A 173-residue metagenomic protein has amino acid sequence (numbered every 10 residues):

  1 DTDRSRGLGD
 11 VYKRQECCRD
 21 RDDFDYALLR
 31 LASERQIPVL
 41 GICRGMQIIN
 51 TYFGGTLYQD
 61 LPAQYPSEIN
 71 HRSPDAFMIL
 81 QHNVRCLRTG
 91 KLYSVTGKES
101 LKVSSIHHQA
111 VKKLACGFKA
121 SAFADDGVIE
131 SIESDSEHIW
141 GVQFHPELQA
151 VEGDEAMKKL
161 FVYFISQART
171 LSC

Functional and structural regions predicted by a protein language model:
D1-Y12: Single conserved hydrophobic/aromatic residue that forms the stacking wall/gate of nucleotide- or nucleobase-binding
S5, G41, Q47, S105-H107 (+1 more regions): Short, cationic motifs built from Arg/Lys/His that form the positively charged side of catalytic pockets
R6, I49-Y52, V151: Short glycine-/acidic-enriched loop or helix-start segments at secondary-structure transitions that form or flank
G7, R19-D22, R44: Hydrophobic transmembrane-helix microenvironments that flank and shape a buried ionizable site
D10-R14, N70-H71: Acidic/polar short surface loop at catalytic or gating sites that assists cofactor/ion binding and chemistry
C18-I37, P62, P66-C173: Amide-donor transfer/coupling interface in amidating biosynthetic enzymes
L31-T56, H145: Catalytic nucleophile loop
Q59: Class I SAM-dependent methyltransferase SAM-binding "motif I" and its flanking Rossmann-like core
